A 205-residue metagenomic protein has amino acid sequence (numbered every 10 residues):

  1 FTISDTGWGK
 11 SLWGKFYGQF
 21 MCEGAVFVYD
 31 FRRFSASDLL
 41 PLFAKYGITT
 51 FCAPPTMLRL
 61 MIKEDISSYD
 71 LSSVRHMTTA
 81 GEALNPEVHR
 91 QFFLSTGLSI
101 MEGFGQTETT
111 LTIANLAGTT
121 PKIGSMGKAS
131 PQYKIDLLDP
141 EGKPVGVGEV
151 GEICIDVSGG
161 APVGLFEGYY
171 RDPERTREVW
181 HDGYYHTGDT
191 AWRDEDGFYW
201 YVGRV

Functional and structural regions predicted by a protein language model:
T2-S4, V28-D30, T78-A80, L138-P140 (+3 more regions): Thr-Gly-centered strand-to-loop micro-motif
D5, G81, G105, G127 (+1 more regions): Active-site glycine-centered loops adjacent to acidic/histidine catalytic or metal-binding residues that shape
T6-T49, E64: Conserved AMP-binding/adenylation subdomain of ANL enzymes
F16, M21-G24, I48-A53, I62-K122 (+2 more regions): Gly/Ser/Thr-rich phosphate-binding loop
F43, F51-P54, G142, D189 (+1 more regions): Residue-level signal for inorganic ion chemistry
P54-P55, G159: Beta->alpha turn/N-cap motifs
K128-Q132, Y185: Short coil-to-beta-strand transition motifs
G146-G148, C154-V205: Conserved ATP-binding/catalytic segment of the ANL
